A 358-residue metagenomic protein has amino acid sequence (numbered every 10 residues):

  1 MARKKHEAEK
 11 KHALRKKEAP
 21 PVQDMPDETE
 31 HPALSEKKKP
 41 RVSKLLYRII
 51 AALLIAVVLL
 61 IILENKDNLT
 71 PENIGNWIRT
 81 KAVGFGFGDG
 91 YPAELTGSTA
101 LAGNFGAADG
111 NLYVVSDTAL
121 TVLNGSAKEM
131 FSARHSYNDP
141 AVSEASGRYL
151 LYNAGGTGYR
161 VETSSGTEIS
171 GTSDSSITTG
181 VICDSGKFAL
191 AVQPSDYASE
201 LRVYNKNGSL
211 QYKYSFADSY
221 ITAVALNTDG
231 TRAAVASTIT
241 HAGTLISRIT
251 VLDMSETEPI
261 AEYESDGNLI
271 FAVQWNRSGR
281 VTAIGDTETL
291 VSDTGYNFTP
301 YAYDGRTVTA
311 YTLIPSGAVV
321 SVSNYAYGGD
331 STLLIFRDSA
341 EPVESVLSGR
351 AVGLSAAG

Functional and structural regions predicted by a protein language model:
M1-H31: N-terminal targeting leaders characterized by basic, low-complexity, disordered sequences that direct proteins
Y47-E64: Hydrophobic membrane-insertion alpha-helices, especially the h-region of bacterial N-terminal signal peptides
R48, P92, G97-G106, H135-G147 (+6 more regions): Repeated scaffold domains used in trafficking and secretory/extracellular systems, primarily beta-propellers
K66-L69, A119-T121, T157-V161, D196-R202 (+3 more regions): Structural motif
V83-G97, S126-R134, S165-T172, S209-S215 (+3 more regions): A short beta-strand motif characteristic of beta-propeller blades
V115, Y152, L190-V192, V235-A236 (+2 more regions): Residue-level marker for isolated small/hydroxyl-bearing positions within beta-strands of beta-sheet-rich domains
T118-D174, P300-A302, A310-S316, V320-S323 (+2 more regions): Structured, soluble extracytoplasmic/luminal domains of envelope-associated proteins
E129-G243: Non-cytosolic head/periplasmic domains of membrane-anchored proteins
